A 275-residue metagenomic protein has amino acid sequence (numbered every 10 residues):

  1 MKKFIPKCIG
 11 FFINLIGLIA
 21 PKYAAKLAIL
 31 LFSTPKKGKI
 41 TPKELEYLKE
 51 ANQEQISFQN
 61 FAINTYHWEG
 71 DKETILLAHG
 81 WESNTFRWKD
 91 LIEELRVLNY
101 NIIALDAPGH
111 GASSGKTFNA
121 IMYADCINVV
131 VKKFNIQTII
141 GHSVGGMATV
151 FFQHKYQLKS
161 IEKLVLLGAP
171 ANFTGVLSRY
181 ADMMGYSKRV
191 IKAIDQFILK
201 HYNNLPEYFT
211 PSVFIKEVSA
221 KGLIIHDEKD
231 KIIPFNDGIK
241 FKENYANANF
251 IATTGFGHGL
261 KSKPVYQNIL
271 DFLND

Functional and structural regions predicted by a protein language model:
K2-Q55: An N-terminal hydrophobic leader/cap segment in hydrolases
T85, I92-S114: Conserved alpha/beta-hydrolase
L91, P211, A220, P234-F241: Short alpha-helix in the alpha/beta-hydrolase fold that links the catalytic acid
T117-Q137: Alpha/beta-hydrolase active-site loop
G141-T149: Gly/Ala-rich beta-loop-alpha elbow adjacent to hydrolase catalytic centers
K159-N204: Hydrolase active-site cap/lid region
E217-S219, I224-H226, D230: Short beta-strand/loop motif that positions the catalytic acidic residue of the alpha/beta-hydrolase fold
F256-Y266: Catalytic histidine-centered segment of alpha/beta-hydrolase-like enzymes
